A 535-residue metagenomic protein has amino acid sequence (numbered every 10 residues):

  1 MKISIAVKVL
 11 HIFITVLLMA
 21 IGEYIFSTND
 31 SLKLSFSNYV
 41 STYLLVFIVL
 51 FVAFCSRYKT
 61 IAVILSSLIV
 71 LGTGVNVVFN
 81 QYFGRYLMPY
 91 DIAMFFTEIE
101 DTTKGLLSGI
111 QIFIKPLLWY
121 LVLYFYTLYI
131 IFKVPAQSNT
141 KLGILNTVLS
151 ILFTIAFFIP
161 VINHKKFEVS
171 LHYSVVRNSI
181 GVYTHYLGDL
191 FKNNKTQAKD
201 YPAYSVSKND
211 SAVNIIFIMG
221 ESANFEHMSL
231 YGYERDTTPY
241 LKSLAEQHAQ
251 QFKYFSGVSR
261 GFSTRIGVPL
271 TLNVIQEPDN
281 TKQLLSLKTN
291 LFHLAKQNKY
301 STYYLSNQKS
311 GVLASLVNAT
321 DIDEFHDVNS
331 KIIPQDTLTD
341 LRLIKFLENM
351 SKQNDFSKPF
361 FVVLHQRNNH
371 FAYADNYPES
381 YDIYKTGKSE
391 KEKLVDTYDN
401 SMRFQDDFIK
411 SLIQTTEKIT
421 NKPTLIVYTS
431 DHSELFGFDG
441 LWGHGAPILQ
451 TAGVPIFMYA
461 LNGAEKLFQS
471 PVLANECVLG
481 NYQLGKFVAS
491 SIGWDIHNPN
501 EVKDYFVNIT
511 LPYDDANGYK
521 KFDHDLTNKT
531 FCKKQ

Functional and structural regions predicted by a protein language model:
M1-H172: Transmembrane and membrane-interface helices of multi-pass, inner-membrane envelope-modifying transferases
I5-I14, L32-Y39, A53-T60, L128-I131 (+6 more regions): Membrane-interface soluble catalytic domains
S150-F217, S222-T386, G480-L511: Active-site-proximal alpha/beta segments of enzymes that process anionic O-linked groups
G232, D236, E417, K422-P423 (+2 more regions): Histidine-centered active-site microenvironments of extracellular/periplasmic hydrolases and transferases
S243-S256, A452-K466: A short, conserved beta-to-alpha structural element at the edge of catalytic cores that scaffolds binding
L270-N273, T386-L394, A464-S470: Short glycine/proline-rich turn/loop motifs
K345-K352, T386-I426, Y482-Q483: A long, amphipathic alpha-helix that forms part of the scaffold/cap immediately adjacent to metal-dependent active
I409, D431, I456, L484 (+1 more regions): Hydrophobic, well-ordered secondary-structure elements that form the walls of internal hydrophobic environments
